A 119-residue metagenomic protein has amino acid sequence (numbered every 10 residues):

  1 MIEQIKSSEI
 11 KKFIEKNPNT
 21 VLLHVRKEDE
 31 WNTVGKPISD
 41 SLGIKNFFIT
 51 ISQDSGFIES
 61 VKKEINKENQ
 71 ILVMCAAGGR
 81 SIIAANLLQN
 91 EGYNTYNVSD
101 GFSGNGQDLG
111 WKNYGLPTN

Functional and structural regions predicted by a protein language model:
M1-T20, E28-Q70, S81-N119: Rhodanese-like catalytic fold shared by cysteine-dependent sulfurtransferases and DSP/PTP-type phosphatases
H24: Conserved active-site aspartate in kinases
V73-M74: Short, surface-exposed ligand- or partner-binding patches at beta-edge/loop junctions that are enriched in aromatics
